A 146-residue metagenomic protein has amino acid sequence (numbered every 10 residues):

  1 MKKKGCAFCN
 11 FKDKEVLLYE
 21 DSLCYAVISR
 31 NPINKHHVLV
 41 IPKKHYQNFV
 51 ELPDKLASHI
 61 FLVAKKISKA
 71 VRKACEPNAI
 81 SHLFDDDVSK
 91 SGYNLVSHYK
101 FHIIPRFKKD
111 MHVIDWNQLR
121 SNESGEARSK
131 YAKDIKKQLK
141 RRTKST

Functional and structural regions predicted by a protein language model:
M1-T146: HIT superfamily nucleotide-processing domains
